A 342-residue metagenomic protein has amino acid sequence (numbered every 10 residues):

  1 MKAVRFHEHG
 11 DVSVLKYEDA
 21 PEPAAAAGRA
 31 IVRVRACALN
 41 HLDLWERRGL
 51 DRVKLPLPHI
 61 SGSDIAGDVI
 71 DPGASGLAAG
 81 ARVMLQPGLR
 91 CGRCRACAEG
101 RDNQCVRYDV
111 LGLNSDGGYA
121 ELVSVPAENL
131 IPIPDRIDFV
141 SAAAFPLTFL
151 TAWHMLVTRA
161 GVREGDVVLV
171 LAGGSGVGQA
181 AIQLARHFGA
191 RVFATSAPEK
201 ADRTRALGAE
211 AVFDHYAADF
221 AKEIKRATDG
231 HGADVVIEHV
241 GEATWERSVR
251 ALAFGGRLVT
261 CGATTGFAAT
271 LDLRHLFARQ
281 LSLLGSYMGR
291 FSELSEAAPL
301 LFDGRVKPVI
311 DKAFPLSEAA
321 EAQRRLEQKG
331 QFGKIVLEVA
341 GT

Functional and structural regions predicted by a protein language model:
P21-A38, L50-A98, N103, P134-R136: Glycine-rich beta-strand-centered segment in the early N-terminal region that forms part of a ligand/cofactor-binding
A81-R82, A96, L122, V167 (+3 more regions): Residue-level marker of beta-strand positions
L89-A172: NAD(P)H dinucleotide-binding glycine-rich loop of Rossmann-like/cofactor-binding domains, especially the beta1-alpha1
I137-A218: Mid-domain Rossmann-like dinucleotide-binding core that forms the NAD(H)/NADP(H) cofactor-binding site
F188, S196-P198, R205, H239-V309 (+1 more regions): Glycine-rich phosphate-binding loop and adjacent beta-alpha segment of Rossmann(oid) nucleotide-cofactor-binding
D219-G230: Short amphipathic alpha-helix with an adjacent loop that forms part of the alpha/beta core around
G230, R305-V309, E321-T342: C-terminal capping/lid region of NAD(P)-dependent oxidoreductase domains
